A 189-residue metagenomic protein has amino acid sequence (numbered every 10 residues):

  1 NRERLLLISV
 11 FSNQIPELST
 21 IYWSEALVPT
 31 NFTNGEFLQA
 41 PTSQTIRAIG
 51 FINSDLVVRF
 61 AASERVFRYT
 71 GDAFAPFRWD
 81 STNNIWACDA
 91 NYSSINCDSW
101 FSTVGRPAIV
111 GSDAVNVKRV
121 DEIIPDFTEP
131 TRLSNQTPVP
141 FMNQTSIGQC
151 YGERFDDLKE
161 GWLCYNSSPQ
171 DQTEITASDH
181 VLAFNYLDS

Functional and structural regions predicted by a protein language model:
E3-R4, F11-S12, P41-S189: Beta-sheet-dominated scaffold domains
V10-N31, Y69-T70: Blade/loop signatures of beta-propeller domains
T30-P41: A short helix->beta-strand "capping" segment at the edge of beta-propeller domains
